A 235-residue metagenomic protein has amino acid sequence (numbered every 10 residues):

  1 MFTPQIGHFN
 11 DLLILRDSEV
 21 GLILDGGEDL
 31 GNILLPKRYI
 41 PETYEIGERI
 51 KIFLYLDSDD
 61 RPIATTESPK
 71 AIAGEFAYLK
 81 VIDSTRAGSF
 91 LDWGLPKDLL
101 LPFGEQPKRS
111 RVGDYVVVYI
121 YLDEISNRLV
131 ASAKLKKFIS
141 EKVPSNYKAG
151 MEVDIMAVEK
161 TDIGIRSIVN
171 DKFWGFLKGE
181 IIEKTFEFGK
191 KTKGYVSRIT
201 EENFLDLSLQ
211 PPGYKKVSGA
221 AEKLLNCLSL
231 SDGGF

Functional and structural regions predicted by a protein language model:
M1-F235: Single-stranded RNA-binding regions, centering on S1/OB-family and related RNA-binding modules
